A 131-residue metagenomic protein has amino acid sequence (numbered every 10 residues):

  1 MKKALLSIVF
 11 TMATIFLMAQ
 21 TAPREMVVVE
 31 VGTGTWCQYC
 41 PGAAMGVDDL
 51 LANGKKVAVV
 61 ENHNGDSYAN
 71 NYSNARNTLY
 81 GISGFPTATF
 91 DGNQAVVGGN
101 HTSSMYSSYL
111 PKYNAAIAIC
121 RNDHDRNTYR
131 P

Functional and structural regions predicted by a protein language model:
M1-R24: Bacterial Sec-dependent N-terminal signal peptides
Q20-A58: Local sequence-structure signature of Cys/Sec-based thiol-disulfide redox active-site neighborhoods
M26-V28, R121-N127: Proline-enriched interdomain boundary motifs that mark the N-terminal boundary and often initiate the first structured
V27-V31, A58-H63, P86-D91: Structural recognition of the beta-strand scaffold that forms the well-ordered cores of secreted hydrolase catalytic
G34-Q38, G46, N64-A69, G92-V97 (+1 more regions): Solvent-exposed loop/turn segments at secondary-structure junctions within structured extracellular/periplasmic domains
G54-N74, I82: Thiol-based oxidoreductase modules, predominantly thioredoxin-like and allied folds used for disulfide exchange
I82-H124: Non-catalytic, surface beta->alpha helical segment in thiol-disulfide oxidoreductase systems
R130-P131: Domain-level detector of nuclease and nuclease-like folds in predominantly extracellular/periplasmic contexts
